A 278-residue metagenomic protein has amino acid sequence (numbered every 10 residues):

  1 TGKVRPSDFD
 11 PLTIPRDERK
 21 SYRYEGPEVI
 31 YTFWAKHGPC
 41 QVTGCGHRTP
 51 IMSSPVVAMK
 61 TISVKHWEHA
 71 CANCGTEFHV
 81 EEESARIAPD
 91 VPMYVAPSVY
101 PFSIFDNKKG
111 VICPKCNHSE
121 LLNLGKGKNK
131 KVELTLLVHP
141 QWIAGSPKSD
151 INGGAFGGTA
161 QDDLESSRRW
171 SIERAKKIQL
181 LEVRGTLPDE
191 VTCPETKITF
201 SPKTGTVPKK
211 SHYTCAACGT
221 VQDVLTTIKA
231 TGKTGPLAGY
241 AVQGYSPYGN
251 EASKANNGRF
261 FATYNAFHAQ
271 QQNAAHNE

Functional and structural regions predicted by a protein language model:
T1-E278: Nucleic-acid modification enzymes, centered on SAM-dependent nucleic-acid methyltransferases
